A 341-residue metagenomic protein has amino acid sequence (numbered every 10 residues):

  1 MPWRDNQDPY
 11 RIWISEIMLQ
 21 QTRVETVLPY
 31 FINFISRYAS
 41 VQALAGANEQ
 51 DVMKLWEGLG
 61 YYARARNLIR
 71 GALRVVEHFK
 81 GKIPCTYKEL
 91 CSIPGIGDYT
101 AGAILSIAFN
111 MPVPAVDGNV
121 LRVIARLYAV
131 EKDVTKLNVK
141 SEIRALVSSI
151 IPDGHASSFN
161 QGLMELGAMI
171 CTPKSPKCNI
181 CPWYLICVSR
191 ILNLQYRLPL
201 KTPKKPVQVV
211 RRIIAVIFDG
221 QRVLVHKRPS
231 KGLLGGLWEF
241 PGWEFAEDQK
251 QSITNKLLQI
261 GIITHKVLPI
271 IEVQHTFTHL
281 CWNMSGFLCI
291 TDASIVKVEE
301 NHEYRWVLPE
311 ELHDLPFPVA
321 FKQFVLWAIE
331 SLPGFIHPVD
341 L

Functional and structural regions predicted by a protein language model:
M1, D5, A168-L341: Intrinsically disordered, low-complexity, charged terminal extensions of DNA damage-control enzymes
M1-N179, W183-Y196, I263: Catalytic cores of DNA base-excision repair glycosylases
